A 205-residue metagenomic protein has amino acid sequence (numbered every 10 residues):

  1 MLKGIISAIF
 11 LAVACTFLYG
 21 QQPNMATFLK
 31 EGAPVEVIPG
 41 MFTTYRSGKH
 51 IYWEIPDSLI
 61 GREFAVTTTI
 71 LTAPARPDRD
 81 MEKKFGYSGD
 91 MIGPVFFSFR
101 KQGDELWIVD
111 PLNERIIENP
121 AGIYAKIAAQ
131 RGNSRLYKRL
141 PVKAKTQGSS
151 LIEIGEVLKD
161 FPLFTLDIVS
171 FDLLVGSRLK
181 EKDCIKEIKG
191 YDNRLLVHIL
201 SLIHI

Functional and structural regions predicted by a protein language model:
M1-Q21: Bacterial Sec-dependent N-terminal signal peptides
Q22-I203: Auxiliary tRNA-acceptor-end handling modules of aminoacyl-tRNA synthetases
